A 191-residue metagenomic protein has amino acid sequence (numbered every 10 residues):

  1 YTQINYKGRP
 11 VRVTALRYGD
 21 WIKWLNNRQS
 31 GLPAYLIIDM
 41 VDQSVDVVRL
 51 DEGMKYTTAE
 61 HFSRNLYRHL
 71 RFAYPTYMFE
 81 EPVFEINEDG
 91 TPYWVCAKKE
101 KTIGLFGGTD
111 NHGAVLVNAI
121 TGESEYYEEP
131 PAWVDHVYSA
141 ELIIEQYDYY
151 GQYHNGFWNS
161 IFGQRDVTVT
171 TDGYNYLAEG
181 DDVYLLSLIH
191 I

Functional and structural regions predicted by a protein language model:
Y1-Y6, D51-E85, W133-D181: Short, non-transmembrane alpha-helical segments in secretory-pathway proteins
T2, V11-T109, L116, S124: A cross-kingdom signal targeting lumenal/periplasmic-facing segments of multi-pass membrane and secretory-pathway
L185-L186: Acidic/hydrophobic-patterned starts of short beta strands in beta-sheet-rich repeat architectures
I189-I191: Conserved small/polar residues in nucleotide/adenosyl-binding loops
